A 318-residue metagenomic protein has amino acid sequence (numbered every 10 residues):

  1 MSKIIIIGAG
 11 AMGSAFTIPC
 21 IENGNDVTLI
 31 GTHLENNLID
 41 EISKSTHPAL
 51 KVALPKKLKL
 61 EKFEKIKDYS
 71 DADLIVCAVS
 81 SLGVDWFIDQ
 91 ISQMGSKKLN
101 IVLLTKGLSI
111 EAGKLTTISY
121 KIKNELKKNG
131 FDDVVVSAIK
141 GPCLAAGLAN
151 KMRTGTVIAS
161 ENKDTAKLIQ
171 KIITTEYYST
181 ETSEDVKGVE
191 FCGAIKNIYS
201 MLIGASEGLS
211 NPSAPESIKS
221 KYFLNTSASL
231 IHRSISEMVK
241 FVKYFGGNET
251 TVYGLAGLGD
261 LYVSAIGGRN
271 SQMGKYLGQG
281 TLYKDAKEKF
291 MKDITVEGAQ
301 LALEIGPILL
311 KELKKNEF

Functional and structural regions predicted by a protein language model:
M1-L54, L58-K65: NAD(P)+-binding Rossmann beta1-loop-alpha1 motif at the extreme N-terminus of oxidoreductases
I7, A11, A15, N37 (+12 more regions): Conserved active-site and cofactor/substrate-binding residues in soluble primary-metabolism enzymes
G8, G31, L103-T105, K140 (+1 more regions): Short beta-strand/turn micro-motifs composed of small residues that flank or help shape donor/cofactor-binding pockets
K56-M152, I169: Rossmann-like NAD(P)(H) cofactor-binding subdomain of soluble oxidoreductases
M94, K128-V135, R153-T250: Internal alpha-helical scaffold of NAD(P)-dependent oxidoreductase catalytic cores
L103, V135-K140, T180-E184, Y253 (+1 more regions): General beta-strand structural signal in soluble alpha/beta enzymes
K196, I203-E207, N211, K221-Y222 (+2 more regions): NAD(P)-dependent Rossmann-like dehydrogenase/reductase catalytic/cofactor-binding core
